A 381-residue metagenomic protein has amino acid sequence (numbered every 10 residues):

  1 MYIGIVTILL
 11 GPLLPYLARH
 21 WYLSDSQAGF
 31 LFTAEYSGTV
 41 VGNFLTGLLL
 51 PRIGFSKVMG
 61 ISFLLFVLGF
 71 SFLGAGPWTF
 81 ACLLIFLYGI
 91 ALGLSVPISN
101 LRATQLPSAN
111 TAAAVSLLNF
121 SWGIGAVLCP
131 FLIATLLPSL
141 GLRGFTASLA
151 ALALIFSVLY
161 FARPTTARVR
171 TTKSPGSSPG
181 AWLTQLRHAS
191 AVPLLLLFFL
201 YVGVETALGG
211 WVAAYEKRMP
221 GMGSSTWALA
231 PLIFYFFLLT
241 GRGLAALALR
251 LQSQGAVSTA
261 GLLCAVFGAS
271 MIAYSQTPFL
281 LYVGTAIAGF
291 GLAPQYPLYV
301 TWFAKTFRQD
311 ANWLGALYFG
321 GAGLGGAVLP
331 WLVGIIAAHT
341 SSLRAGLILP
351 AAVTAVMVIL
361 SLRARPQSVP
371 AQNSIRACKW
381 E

Functional and structural regions predicted by a protein language model:
I8, E35-F44, A126-V127, Y235-G243 (+1 more regions): Residue-level signature of mid-helix packing/kink "hotspots" within the transmembrane helices of 12-pass Major
L10-G11, A189-L232, F236-L239: Extracytoplasmic gate region of multi-pass secondary transporters
L17-A18, L49-L50, L132-L140, E216-K217 (+2 more regions): Interfacial helix-cap and linker-helix signal at transmembrane-aqueous boundaries of multi-pass secondary transporters
V41-W78: Conserved MFS/SLC helix-loop-helix module at the cytosolic interface between two early adjacent transmembrane helices
G42-G54, G241-S253, A337: Helix-to-loop junctions at the C-terminal end of transmembrane segments in multipass secondary transporters
W78, L117-T165: Helix-loop-helix hairpin linking two adjacent transmembrane segments in secondary transporters
I85-F120: Cytoplasmic helix-loop-helix junction between adjacent transmembrane helices in 12-TM secondary transporters
G255-Y299: C-terminal transmembrane helical hairpin of 12-TM major facilitator-type secondary transporters
